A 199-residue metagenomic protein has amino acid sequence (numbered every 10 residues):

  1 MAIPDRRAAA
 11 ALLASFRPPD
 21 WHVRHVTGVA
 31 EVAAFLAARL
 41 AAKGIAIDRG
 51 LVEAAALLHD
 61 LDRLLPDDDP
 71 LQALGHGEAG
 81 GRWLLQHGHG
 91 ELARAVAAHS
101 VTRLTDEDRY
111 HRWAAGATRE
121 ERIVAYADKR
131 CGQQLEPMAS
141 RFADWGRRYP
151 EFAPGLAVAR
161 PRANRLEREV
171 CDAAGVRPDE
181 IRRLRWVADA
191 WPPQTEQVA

Functional and structural regions predicted by a protein language model:
M1-P4, V26: Conserved N-terminal diphosphate/IPP-binding helix and adjacent helical/loop segment of trans-prenyltransferase domains
P4-P19: Generic N-terminal amphipathic, Lys/Arg-enriched alpha-helix
A14-F16, A42-R148: Divalent metal-dependent catalytic cores for phosphoryl transfer on phosphate-bearing substrates
F16, H22-G28, V32, Q72: Conserved, hydrophobic alpha-helical core segments of structured domains
P18-W21, A38, R168, D172: Generic secondary-structure signature for well-ordered alpha-helical cores
G28-E31, F35, L65-D67: A positional/architectural concept
E31-A38, R82-L85: Short glycine/serine- and small hydrophobic-enriched flexible loop segments
P154-A199: Charged phosphate-binding loop/patch that engages nucleotide di/tri-phosphates or the phosphate backbone of nucleic
